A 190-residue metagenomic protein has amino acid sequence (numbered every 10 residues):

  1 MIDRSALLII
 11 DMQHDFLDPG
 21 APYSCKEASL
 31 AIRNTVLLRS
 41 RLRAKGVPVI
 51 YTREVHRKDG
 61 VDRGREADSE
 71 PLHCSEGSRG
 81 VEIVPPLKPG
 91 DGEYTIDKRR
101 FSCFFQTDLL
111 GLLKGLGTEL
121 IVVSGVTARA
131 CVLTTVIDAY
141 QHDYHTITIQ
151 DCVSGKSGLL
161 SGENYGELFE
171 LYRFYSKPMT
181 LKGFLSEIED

Functional and structural regions predicted by a protein language model:
M1-A6, L37-K45, D68-D190: Active-site-adjacent betaalpha module
D3, A21-E54: A short alpha/beta connector and helix-capping loop motif
A6-M12: N-terminal nucleotide-binding beta1-loop-alpha1 segment
M12, E54, D151: Active-site loop/turn elements of alpha/beta-hydrolase fold enzymes, especially the short glycine-/histidine-rich
D15-P19: Short acidic, Gly/Ser-rich segments with clustered Asp/Glu that frequently serve as metal-coordination loops in enzyme
G20-Y23, D62-E66, A139: Surface-exposed, active-site-proximal loop segments in enzymatic domains
V49, E54-P71: Early exported N-terminus immediately downstream of N-terminal targeting peptides
